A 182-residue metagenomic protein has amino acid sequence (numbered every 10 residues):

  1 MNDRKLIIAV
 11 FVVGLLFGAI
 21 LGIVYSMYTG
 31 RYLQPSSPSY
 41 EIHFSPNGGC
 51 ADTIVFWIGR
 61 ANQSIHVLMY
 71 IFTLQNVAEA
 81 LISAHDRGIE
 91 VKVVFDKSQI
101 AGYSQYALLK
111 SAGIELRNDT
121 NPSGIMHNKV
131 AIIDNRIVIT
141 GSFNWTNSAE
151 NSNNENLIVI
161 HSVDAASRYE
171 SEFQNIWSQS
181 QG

Functional and structural regions predicted by a protein language model:
M1-S26: Secretory targeting signatures
F17-G18, F56-E115: Primarily the HKD phosphodiesterase
S26-I42: Ser/Thr/Pro/Gly-rich low-complexity linker/stalk segments immediately outside membranes or between
Y40-S45, H66-M69, K92-D96, E155-V159: Second-shell loop/turn segments in exported
F44-C50, I71-L74: A general structural motif
N47, A51-T53, E115-N121: N-terminal post-signal-peptidase region of extra-cytosolic proteins
C50-T53, W57-S64, R168-Y169, F173: DNA replication sliding-clamp ring fold and its partner-interaction surfaces
I65, R117-F173: HKD (HxKxxxxD) catalytic microenvironment of the phospholipase D
